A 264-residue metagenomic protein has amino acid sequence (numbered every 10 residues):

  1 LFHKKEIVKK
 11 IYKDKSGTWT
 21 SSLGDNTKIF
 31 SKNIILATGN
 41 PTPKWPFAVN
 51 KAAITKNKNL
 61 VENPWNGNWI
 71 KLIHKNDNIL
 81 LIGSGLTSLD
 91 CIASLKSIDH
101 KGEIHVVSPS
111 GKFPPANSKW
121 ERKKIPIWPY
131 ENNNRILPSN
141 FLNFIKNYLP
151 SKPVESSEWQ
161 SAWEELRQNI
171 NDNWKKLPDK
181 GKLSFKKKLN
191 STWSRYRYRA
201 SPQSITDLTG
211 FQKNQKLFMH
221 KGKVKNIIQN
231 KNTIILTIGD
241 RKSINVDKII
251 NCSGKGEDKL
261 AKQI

Functional and structural regions predicted by a protein language model:
L1-S139, N143-I264: Flavin (primarily FAD) cofactor-binding/catalytic cores of flavoenzymes
